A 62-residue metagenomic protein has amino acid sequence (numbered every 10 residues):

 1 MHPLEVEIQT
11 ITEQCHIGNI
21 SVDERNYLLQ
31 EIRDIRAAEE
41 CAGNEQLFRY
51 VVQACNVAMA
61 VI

Functional and structural regions predicted by a protein language model:
M1-V22: N-terminal acidic leader/helix
E5, R36-I62: Short, cationic, amphipathic peptide segments
I8-T12, I32, C55: Residue-level signal for cytosolic alpha-helical hairpin/rod architecture
H16-R25, E40-L47: Charged, low-complexity interaction regions
L28-R36: Short amphipathic alpha-helical coiled-coil/interface segments
